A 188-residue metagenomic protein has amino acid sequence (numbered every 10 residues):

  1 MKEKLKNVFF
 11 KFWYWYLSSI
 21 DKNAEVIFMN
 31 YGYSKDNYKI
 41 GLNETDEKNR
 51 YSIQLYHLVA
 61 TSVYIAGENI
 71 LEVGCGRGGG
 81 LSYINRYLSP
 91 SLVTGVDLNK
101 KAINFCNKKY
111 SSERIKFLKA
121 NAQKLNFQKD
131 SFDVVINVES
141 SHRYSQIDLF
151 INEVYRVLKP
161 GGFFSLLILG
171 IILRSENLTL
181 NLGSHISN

Functional and structural regions predicted by a protein language model:
M1-I27: N-terminal auxiliary segments of SAM/dcSAM-dependent transferases
N49-A66: Conserved alpha-helix/loop element of class I SAM-dependent methyltransferases that forms part of the SAM/SAH-binding
L71-K124: Class I SAM-dependent methyltransferase SAM/SAH-binding core
Q123-V135: A short acidic, Gly/Pro-enriched loop at the edge of an enzyme's catalytic core that lines a small-molecule cofactor
V134-S145: A short SAM/SAH-binding and catalytic strip from SAM-dependent methyltransferases
D148-P160: A short glycine-rich, Lys/Arg-flanked "PGG" loop and its adjoining helix->strand segment in the class I
G161-I168: Conserved beta-strand signature within the Rossmann-like core of class I S-adenosyl-L-methionine
N177-N188: Conserved Class I S-adenosyl-L-methionine
